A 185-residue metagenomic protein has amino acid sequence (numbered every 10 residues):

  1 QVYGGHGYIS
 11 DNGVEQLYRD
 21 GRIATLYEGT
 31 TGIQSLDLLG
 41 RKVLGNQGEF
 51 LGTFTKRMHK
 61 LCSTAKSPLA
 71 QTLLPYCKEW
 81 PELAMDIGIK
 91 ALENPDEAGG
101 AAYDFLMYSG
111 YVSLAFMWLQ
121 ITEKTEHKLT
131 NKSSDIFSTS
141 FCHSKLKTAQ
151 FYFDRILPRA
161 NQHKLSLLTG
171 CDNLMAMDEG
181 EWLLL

Functional and structural regions predicted by a protein language model:
Q1-F50, F151-G180: Alpha-helix capping/hinge segments and adjacent helical runs
G13, S35, F54, Y111-L114: Residue-level detector of well-ordered alpha-helical segments, enriched for hydrophobic/aromatic packing positions
E15-L17, R57-M58, N131-K132: Active/binding-pocket-proximal capping segment
K42-G45, L61-L185: C-terminal amphipathic alpha-helical interaction region
E49, T53-H59: Long amphipathic alpha-helical segments that form oligomerization/scaffold cores
